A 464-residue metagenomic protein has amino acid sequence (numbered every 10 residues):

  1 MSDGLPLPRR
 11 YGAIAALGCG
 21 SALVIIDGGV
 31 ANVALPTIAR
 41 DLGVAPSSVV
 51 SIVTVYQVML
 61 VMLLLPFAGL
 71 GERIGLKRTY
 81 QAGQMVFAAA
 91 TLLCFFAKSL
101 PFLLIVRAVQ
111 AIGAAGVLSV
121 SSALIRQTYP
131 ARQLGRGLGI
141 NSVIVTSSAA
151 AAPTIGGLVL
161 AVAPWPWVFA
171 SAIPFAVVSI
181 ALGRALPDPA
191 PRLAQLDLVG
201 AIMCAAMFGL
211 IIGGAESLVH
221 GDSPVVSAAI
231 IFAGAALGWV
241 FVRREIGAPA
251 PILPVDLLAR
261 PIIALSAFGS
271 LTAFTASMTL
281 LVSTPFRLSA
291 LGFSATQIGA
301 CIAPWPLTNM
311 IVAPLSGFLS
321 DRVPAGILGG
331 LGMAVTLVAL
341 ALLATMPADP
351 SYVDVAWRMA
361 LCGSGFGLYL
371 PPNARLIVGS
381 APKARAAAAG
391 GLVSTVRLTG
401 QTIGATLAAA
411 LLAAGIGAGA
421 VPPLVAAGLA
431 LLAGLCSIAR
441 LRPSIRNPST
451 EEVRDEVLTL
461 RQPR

Functional and structural regions predicted by a protein language model:
M1-R9, R440-R464: Intrinsic disorder in cytosolic terminal tails and internal cytosolic loops of multi-pass membrane transporters
Y11-I26, A31-L35, L42, P46-S47 (+7 more regions): 12-transmembrane solute porter fold
S47, E72-R73, F95-K98, Q127-P130 (+7 more regions): Membrane-helix boundary and inter-helical linker elements of multi-pass secondary transporters
Q57-V58, T146-S147, P306-L307, T399: Short hydrophobic/small-residue motifs within alpha-helical transmembrane segments of multi-pass transporter-like
L60, V86-C94, Q110, F175-S179 (+3 more regions): MFS 12-TM fold signature
A68-V199: Helix-loop-helix hairpins in multi-pass membrane proteins, especially solute transporters
S119, I140, V145-G157, F208 (+3 more regions): Glycine/proline-centered helix-kink
I173-A190, A205-S217, A233-A248, A433-R442: C-terminal membrane-cytosol helix-exit motif in multi-pass small-molecule transporters
